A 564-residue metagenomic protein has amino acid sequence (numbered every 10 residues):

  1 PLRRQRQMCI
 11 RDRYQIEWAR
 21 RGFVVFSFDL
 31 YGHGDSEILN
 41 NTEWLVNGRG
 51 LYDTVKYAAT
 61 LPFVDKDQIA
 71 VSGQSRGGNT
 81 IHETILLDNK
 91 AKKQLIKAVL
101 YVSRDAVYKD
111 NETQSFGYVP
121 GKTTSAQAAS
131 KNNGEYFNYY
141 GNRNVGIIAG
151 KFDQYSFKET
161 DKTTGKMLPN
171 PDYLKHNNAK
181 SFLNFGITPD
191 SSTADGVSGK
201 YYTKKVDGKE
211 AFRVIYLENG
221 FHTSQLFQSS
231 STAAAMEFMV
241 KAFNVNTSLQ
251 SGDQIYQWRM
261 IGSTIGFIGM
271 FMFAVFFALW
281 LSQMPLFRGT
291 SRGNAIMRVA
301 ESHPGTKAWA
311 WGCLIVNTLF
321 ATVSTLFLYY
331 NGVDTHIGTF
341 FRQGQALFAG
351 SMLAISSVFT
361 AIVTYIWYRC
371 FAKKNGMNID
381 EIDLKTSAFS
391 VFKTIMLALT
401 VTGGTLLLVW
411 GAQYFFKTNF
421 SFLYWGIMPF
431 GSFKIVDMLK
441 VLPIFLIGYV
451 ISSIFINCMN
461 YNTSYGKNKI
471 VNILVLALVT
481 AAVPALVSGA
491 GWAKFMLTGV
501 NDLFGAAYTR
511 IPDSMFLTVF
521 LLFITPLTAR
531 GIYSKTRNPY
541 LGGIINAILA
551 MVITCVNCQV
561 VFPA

Functional and structural regions predicted by a protein language model:
P1-R6, I10: Single conserved hydrophobic/aromatic residue that forms the stacking wall/gate of nucleotide- or nucleobase-binding
Q15, A19-D35: Conserved alpha/beta-hydrolase
N41-P62: Alpha/beta-hydrolase active-site loop
F63-S75: Alpha/beta-hydrolase fold nucleophile elbow
G78-A91, V99: Short glycine-enriched nucleophile-adjacent loop and the immediately C-terminal alpha-helix near the catalytic center
I147-A149: Short beta-strand/loop motif that positions the catalytic acidic residue of the alpha/beta-hydrolase fold
I268-I315: Juxtamembrane interface at the cytosolic side of transmembrane helices
W311-A564: Alpha-helical transmembrane segments of integral membrane proteins
